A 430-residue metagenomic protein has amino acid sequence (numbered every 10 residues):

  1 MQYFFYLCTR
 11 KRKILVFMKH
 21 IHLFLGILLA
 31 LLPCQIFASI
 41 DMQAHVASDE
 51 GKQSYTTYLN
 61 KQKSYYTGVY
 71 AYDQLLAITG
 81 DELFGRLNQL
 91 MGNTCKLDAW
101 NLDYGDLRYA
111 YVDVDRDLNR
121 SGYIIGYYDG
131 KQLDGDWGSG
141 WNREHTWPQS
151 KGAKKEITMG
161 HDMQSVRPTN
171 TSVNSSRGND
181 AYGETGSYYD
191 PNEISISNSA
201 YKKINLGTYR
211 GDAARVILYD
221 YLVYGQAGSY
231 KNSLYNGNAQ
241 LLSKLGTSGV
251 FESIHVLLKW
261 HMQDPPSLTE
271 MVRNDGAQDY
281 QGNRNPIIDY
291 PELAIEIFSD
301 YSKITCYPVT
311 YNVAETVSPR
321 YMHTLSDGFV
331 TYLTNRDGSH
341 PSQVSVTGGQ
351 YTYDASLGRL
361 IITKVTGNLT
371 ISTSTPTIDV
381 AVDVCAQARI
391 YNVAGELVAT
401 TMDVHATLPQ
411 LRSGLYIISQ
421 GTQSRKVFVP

Functional and structural regions predicted by a protein language model:
H20, P376-I378, L415-P430: C-terminal tail/sorting-segment detector
L25-Q35: Bacterial N-terminal signal peptides
F37-G130, E296-Y307: N-terminal module-boundary/linker segments of secreted carbohydrate-active enzymes
Q132, D136-T310: Domain-level detector of nuclease and nuclease-like folds in predominantly extracellular/periplasmic contexts
V309-S374: Secondary-structure capping and domain/repeat boundary segments
G349, R412-L415: A glycine-anchored, Pro-Gly-centered beta-turn/N-cap motif
N368-R389, D403-Q410: Glycine-centered coil/turn sites that cap beta-strands in beta-rich domains
I390-L397, Y416: Short, glycine-anchored, charge-dense loop/turn motifs used at functional sites
